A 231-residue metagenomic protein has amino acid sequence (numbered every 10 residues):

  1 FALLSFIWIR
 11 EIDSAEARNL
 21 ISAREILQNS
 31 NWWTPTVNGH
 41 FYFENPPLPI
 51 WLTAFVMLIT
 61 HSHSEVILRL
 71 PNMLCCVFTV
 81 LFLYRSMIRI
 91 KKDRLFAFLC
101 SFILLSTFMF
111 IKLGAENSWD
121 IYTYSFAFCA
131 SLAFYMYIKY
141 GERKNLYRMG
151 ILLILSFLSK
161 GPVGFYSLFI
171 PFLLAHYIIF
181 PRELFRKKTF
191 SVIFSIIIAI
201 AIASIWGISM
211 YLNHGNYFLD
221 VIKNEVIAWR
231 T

Functional and structural regions predicted by a protein language model:
R18-F41, L48, F55: Extracytosolic helix-loop segments that constitute the early lumenal/periplasmic catalytic or substrate-binding loops
N19-R24, S159, G164-T231: Transmembrane-lumen/periplasm boundary regions of multi-pass, lipid-linked membrane glycan transferases
L48, L52-P71: Juxtamembrane segments of multi-pass membrane glycosylation machinery that transfer sugars from lipid-linked donors
E65, M109-T123: Short acidic/glycine- and proline-prone juxtamembrane loop motifs at membrane-interface regions of multi-pass membrane
L70-K91, C129: Transmembrane-helix motifs of polytopic, lipid-linked glycan transferases
F82, I103, T123-K139, L152 (+1 more regions): Specific aromatic-rich, kink-prone transmembrane helix
I88-K91, A130-L146, S156: Membrane-interface transmembrane helices that cradle and orient dolichyl/undecaprenyl
C100-T107: Transmembrane and membrane-interface helices of multi-pass, inner-membrane envelope-modifying transferases
